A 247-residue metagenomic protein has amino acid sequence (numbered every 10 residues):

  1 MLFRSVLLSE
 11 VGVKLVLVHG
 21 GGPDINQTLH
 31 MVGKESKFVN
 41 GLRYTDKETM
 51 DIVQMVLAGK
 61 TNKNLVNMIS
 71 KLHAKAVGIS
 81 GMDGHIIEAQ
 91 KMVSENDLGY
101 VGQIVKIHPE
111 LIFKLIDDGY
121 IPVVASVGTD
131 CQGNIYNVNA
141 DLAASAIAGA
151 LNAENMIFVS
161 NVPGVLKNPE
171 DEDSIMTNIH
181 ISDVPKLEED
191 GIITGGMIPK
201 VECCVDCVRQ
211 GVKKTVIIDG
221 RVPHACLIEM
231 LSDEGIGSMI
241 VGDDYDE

Functional and structural regions predicted by a protein language model:
M1-R221, I228, E234, G242-E247: Nucleotide/pyrophosphate-binding catalytic subdomain
